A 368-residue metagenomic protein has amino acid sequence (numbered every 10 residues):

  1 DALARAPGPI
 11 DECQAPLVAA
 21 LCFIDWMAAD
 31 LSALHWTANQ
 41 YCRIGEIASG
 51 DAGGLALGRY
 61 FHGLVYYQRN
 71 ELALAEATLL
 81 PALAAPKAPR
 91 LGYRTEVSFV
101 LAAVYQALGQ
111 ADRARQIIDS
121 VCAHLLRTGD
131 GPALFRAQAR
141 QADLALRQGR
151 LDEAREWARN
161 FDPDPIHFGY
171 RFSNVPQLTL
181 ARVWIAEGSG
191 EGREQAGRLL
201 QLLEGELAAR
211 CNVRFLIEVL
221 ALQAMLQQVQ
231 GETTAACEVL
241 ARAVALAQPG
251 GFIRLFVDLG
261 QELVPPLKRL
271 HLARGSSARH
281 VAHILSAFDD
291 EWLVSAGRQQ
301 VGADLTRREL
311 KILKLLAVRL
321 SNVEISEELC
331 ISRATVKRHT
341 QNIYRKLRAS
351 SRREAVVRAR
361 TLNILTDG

Functional and structural regions predicted by a protein language model:
D1, C13-D30, G54-N70, Y93-G109 (+4 more regions): Tandem amphipathic alpha-helical repeat scaffolds
A2-P7, N39-G50, L80-R90, D119-D130 (+3 more regions): Amphipathic alpha-helical segments of tetratricopeptide repeats
P9-E12, A52, L91, G131 (+6 more regions): Inter-repeat boundary and helix-capping residues of tandem alpha-helical solenoids
L31, L72, A111, G131 (+4 more regions): TPR-repeat structural position
G192-L226, V294-R298: Generic long, charged, amphipathic alpha-helical segments
C237-F252, Q261, H271-A278, D289: TPR/TPR-like (Sel1-like) alpha-helical repeat modules
S286-D289, L293-Q341, R345-S350, E354-D367: Helix-turn-helix DNA-binding segment
